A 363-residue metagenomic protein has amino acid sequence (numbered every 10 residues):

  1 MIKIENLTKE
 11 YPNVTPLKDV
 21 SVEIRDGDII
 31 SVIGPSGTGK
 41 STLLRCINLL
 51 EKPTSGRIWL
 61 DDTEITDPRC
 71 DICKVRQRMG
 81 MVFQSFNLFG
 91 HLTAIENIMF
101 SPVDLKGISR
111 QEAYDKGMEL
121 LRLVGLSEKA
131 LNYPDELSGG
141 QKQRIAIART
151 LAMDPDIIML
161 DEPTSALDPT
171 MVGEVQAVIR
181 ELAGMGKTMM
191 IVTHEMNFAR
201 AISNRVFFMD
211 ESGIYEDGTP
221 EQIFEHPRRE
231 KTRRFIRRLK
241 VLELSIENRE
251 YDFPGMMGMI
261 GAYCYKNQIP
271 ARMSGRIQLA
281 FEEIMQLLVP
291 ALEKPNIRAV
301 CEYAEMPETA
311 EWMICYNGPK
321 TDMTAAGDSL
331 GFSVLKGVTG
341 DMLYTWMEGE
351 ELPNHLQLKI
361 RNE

Functional and structural regions predicted by a protein language model:
I2, T8-A183, M190, S203: ABC family nucleotide-binding domain
T193-H194: H-loop/switch region of ABC-family ATPase nucleotide-binding domains
A199-A201: A short, surface-exposed alpha-helical micro-motif characterized by mixed small hydrophobic and charged/polar residues
D217-G218: ABC ATPase "signature
E221-E243: C-terminal boundary and immediately downstream tail of ABC-type ATPase nucleotide-binding domains
R272-P295: Conserved ATP-binding N-box helix of the HATPase_c
D322-G349: ATP phosphate-binding glycine-rich loop and adjacent ATP-lid/helix-beta elements within ATP-binding kinase/ATPase
